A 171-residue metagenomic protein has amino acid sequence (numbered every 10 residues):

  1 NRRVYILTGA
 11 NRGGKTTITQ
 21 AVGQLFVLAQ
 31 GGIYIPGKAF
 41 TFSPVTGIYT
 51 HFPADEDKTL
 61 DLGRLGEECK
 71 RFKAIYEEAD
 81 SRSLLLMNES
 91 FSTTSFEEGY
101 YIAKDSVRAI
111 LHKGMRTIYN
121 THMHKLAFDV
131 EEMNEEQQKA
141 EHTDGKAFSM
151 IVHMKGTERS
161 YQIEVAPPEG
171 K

Functional and structural regions predicted by a protein language model:
N1-K171: ATPase nucleotide-binding head domains, primarily ABC-like/P-loop NTPase cores
